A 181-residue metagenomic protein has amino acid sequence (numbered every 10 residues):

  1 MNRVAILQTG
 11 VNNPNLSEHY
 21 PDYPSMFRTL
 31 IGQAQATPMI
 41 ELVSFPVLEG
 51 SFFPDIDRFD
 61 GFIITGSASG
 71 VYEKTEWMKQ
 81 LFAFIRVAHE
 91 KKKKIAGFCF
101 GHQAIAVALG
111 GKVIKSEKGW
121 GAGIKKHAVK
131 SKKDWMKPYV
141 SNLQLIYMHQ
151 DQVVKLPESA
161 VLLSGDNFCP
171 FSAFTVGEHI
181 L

Functional and structural regions predicted by a protein language model:
M1-A83, V87-K91: N-terminal beta1-alpha1 cap of cysteine-dependent amidohydrolase-like domains
N2, P38-I40, K93, G111 (+2 more regions): A structural micro-motif
A5-L7, V43-F45, I63, A96 (+3 more regions): Hydrophobic/aromatic beta-strand patches that form the interior of the parallel beta-sheet core in alpha/beta enzyme
N12, G50, G70, Q103 (+3 more regions): Surface-exposed, flexible loop/turn segments at secondary-structure boundaries
L16-S17, E73-K74, A106-A108, P157 (+1 more regions): Short glycine-/acidic-enriched loop or helix-start segments at secondary-structure transitions that form or flank
P46, G101, D151: Catalytic metal-binding/acid-base residues of hydrolase active sites
T65-K133: Cysteine-nucleophile active-site neighborhood
L109-L181: Pocket-forming structural segment of enzyme catalytic cores
